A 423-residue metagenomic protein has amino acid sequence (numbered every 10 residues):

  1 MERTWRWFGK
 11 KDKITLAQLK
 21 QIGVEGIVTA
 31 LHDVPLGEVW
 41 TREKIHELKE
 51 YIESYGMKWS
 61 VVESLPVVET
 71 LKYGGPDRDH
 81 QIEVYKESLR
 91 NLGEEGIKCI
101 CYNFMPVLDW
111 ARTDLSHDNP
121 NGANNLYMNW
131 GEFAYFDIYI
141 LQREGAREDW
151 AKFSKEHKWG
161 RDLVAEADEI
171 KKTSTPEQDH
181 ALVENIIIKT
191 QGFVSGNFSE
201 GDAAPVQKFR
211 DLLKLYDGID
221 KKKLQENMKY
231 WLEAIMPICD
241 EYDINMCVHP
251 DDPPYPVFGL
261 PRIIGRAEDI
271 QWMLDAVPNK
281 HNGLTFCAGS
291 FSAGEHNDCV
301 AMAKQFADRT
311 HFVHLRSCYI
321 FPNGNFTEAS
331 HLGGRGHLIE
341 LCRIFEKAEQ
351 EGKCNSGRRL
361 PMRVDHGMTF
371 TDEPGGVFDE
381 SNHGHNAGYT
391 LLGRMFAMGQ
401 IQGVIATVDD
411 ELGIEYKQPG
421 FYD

Functional and structural regions predicted by a protein language model:
M1-T4, G9, A17-K20, T70-G74 (+10 more regions): Histidine-acidic metal/acid-base catalytic patches
G9-H32, Y51-Y55, N91-I100: Catalytic domains of carbohydrate-active enzymes, especially glycoside hydrolases
A30-H46, F258: Glycine-rich, proline-tolerant flexible connector loops at the mouths of alpha/beta enzymes
L31, F104, S317: Short secondary-structure boundary segments
L48-V62, P66-H117, N124: Internal, well-ordered domain-core segments that constitute the primary functional module of diverse proteins
D118-S154, I264-N279: Acidic, His- and aromatic-enriched active-site or binding-groove loops in soluble protein domains that engage sugars
K152-D162: Intrinsically disordered, low-complexity regulatory segments in eukaryotic proteins
